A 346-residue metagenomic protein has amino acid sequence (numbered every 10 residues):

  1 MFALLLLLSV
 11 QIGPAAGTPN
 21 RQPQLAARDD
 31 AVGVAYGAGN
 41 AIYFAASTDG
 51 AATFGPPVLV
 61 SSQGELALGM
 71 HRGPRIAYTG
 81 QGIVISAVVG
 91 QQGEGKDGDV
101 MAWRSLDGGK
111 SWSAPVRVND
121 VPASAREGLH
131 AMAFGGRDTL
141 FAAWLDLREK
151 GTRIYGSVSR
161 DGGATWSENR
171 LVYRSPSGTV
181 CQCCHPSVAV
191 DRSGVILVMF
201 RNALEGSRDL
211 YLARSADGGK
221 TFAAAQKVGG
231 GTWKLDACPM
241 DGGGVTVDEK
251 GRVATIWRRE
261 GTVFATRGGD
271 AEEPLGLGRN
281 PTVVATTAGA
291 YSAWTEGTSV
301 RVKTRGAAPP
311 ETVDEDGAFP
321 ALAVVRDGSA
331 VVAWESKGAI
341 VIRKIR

Functional and structural regions predicted by a protein language model:
M1-L5: Sec-dependent signal peptide recognition, specifically the positively charged N-region followed immediately by
L7-R346: Extracellular, repeat-based ectodomains that mediate carbohydrate processing or recognition
